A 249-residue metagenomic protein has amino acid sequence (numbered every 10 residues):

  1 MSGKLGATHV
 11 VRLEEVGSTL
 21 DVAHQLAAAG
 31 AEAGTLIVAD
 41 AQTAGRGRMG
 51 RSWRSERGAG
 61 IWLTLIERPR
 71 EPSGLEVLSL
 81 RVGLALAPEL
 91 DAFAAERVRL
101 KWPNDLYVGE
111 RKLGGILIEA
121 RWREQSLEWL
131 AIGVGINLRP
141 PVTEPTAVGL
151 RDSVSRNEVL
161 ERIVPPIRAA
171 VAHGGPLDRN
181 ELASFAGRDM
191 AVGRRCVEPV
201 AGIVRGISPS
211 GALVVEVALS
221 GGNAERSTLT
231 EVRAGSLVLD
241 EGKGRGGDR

Functional and structural regions predicted by a protein language model:
M1-A95, K112-G114, R121-W122, R245-R249: N-terminal lobe of the biotin/lipoate ligase/transferase fold
E14, L100-W102, A234: Short loop/edge segments at beta-strand edges and connector loops that shape dinucleotide/nucleotide cofactor-binding
Q42-A44, W102, I132: Short conserved micro-motifs on helix faces and helix-strand junctions that flank and scaffold key functional residues
L65, W102, E216-V217: Residue-level recognition of conserved beta-strand positions in structured domain cores
E71-V98, V108-R249: Long, positively charged amphipathic alpha-helical accessory segments at protein N-termini or as interdomain linkers
D105: Conserved active-site carboxylates
